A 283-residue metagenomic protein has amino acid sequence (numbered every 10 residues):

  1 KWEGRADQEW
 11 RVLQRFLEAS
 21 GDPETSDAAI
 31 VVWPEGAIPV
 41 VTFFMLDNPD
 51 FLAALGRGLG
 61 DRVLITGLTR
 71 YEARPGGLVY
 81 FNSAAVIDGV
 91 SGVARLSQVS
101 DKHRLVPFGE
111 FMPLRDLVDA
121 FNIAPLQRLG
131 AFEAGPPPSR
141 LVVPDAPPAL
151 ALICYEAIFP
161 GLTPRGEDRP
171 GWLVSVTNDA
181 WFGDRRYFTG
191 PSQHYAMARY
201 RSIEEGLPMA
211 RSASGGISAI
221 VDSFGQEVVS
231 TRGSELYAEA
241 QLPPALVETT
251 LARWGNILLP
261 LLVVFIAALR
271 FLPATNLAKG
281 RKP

Functional and structural regions predicted by a protein language model:
K1-P283: Enzyme catalytic cores with a strong preference for nitrogen-chemistry domains
